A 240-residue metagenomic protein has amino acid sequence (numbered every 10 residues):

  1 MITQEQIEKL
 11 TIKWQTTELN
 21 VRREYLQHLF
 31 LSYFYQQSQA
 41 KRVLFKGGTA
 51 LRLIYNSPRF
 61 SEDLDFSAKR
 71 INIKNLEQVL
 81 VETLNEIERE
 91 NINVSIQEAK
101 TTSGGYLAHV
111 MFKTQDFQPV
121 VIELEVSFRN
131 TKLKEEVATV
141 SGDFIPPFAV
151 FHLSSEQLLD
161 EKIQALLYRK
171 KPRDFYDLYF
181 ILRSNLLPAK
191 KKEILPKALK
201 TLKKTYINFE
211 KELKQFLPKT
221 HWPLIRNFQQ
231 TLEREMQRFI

Functional and structural regions predicted by a protein language model:
M1-V43, I54-S57, K69-I240: Structured mid-to-C-terminal alpha-helical surface segments
K46-T49: Glycine-rich beta-strand-to-loop/alpha-helix junction loops that act as flexible
S61: Anion-coordinating catalytic cores for phosphoryl-, nucleotidyl-, and glycosidic chemistry
D65-F66: Short cationic amphipathic helices and targeting signals
